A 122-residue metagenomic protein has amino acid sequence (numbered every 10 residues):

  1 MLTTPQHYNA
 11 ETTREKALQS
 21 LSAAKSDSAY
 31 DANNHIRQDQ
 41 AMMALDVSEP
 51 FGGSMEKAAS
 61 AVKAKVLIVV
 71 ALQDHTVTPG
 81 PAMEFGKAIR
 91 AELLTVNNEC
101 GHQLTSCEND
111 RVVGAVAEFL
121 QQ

Functional and structural regions predicted by a protein language model:
M1-A64, T76: Alpha/beta-hydrolase
I36-D39, G86, A117: Non-transmembrane alpha-helical segments in soluble domains of secreted/periplasmic/extracellular proteins
E56-I68, L72-E92: Conserved loop-alpha-helix segment in the C-terminal half of the alpha/beta-hydrolase fold that carries the catalytic
L72-D74, N98-G101: Acidic beta-to-alpha connecting loop that harbors the catalytic carboxylate
E99-V113: Catalytic histidine-centered segment of alpha/beta-hydrolase-like enzymes
R111, A115-Q122: C-terminal alpha-helix
